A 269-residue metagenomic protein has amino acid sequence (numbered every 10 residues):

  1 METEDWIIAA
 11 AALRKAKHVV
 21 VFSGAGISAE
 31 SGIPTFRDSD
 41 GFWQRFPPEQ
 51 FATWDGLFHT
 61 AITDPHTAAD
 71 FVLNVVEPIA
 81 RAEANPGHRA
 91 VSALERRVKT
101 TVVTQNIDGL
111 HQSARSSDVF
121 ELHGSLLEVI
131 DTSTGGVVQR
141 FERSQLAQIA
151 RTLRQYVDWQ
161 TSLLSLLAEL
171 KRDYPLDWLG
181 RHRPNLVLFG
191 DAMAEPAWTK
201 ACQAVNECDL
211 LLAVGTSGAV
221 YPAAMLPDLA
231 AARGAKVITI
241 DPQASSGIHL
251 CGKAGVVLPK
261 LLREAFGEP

Functional and structural regions predicted by a protein language model:
M1-P269: Conserved catalytic core of sirtuin-type NAD+-dependent deacylases
